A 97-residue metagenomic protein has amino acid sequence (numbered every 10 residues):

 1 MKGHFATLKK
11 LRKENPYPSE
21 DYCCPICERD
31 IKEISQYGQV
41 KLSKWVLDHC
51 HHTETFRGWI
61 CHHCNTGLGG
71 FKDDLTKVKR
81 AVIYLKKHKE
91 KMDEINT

Functional and structural regions predicted by a protein language model:
M1-V46, H51-T55, H62, G67-T97: Contiguous alpha-helical segments
